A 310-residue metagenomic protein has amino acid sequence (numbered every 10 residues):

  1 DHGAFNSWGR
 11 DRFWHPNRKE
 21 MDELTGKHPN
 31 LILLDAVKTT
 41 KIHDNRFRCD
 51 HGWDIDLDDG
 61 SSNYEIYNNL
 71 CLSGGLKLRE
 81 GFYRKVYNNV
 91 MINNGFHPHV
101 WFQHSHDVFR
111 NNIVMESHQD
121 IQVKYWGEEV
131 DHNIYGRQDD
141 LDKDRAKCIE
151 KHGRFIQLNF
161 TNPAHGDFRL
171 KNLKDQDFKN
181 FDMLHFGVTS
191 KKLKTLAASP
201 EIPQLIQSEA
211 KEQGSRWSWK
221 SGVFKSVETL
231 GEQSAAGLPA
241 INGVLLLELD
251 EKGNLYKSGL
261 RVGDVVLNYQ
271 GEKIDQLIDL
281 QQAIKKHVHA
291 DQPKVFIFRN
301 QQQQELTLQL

Functional and structural regions predicted by a protein language model:
D1-I32, W53-D54, K85, F96-P98: Acidic/polar low-complexity surface segments
G3, W8-M21, S105-V223: Acidic, glycine- and Ser/Thr-rich low-complexity intrinsically disordered tracts in extracellular/secreted proteins
R12-H15, C49-D50, S62-Y64, K85 (+1 more regions): Flexible loop/turn segments at secondary-structure boundaries
I32, A36-V37, I42, D56 (+11 more regions): Parallel beta-helix/beta-solenoid
T40-D50: A structural motif corresponding to the C-terminal end of an alpha-helix and its immediate exit/capping segment
C49, D54, N68, L72-S73 (+7 more regions): Residues in short coils/turns that link rungs of repeat/solenoid architectures in beta-rich domains
I202-L310: C-terminal recognition in membrane/secretory proteostasis and scaffolding
